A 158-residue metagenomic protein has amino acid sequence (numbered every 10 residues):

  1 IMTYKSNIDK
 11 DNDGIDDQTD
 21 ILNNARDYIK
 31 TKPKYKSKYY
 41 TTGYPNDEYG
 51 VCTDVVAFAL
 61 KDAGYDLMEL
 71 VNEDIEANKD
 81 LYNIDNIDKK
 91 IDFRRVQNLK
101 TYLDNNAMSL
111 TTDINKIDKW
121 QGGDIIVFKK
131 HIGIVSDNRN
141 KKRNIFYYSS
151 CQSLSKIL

Functional and structural regions predicted by a protein language model:
M2-Y102: N-terminal capping segments
D13-I15, E76-L154: ...with weaker cross-activation on analogous glycine-rich loops/strands in unrelated enzymes
K156-L158: Glycine- and charge-enriched low-complexity intrinsically disordered segments
